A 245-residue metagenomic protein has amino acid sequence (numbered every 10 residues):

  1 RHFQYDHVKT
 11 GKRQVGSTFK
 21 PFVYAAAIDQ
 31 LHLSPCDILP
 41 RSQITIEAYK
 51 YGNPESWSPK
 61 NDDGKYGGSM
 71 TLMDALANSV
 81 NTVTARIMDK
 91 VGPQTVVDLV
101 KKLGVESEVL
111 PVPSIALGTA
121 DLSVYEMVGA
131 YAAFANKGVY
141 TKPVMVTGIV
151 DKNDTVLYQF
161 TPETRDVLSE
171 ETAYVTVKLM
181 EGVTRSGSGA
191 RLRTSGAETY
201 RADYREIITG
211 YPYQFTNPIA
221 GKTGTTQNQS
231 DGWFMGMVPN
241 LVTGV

Functional and structural regions predicted by a protein language model:
R1-K9, F19, D74, S123-G244: A penicillin-recognizing enzyme superfamily signal
H2, I28-C36, E106-E108, N136-T141: Secondary-structure transition/capping motifs at alpha-helix termini and the adjoining loop/turn into the next element
H2-F22, C36-R41, S69-M70, S114: Short active-site loop at a secondary-structure junction that contains or immediately precedes the catalytic residue(s)
H2-T10, N81-T82, E108-I115, T161-P162: Glycine- and acidic
A25: Extracellular glycan-interaction surfaces
L33-V96, Y140, V150-G182: Conserved catalytic neighborhood of penicillin-recognizing serine enzymes
D37, S42, P113-I115, V144-T147 (+1 more regions): Extracytoplasmic/periplasmic beta-strand context in beta-sandwich domains, especially the cupredoxin/COX2 CuA-binding
G52-K60, V91-G129, M145: Mid-domain, small-residue-enriched loop/turn segments at the edges of structured enzyme/sensor domains
